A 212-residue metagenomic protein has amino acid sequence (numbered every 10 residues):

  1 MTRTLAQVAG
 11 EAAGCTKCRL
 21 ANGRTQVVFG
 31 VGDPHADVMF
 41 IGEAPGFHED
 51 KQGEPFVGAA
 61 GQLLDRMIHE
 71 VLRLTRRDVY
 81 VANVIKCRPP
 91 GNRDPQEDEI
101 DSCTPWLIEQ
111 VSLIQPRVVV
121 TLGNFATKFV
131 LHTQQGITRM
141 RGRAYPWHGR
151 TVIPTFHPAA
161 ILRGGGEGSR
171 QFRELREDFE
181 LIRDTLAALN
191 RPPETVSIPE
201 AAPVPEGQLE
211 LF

Functional and structural regions predicted by a protein language model:
M1-F212: A polyanion-binding, active-site-adjacent surface
